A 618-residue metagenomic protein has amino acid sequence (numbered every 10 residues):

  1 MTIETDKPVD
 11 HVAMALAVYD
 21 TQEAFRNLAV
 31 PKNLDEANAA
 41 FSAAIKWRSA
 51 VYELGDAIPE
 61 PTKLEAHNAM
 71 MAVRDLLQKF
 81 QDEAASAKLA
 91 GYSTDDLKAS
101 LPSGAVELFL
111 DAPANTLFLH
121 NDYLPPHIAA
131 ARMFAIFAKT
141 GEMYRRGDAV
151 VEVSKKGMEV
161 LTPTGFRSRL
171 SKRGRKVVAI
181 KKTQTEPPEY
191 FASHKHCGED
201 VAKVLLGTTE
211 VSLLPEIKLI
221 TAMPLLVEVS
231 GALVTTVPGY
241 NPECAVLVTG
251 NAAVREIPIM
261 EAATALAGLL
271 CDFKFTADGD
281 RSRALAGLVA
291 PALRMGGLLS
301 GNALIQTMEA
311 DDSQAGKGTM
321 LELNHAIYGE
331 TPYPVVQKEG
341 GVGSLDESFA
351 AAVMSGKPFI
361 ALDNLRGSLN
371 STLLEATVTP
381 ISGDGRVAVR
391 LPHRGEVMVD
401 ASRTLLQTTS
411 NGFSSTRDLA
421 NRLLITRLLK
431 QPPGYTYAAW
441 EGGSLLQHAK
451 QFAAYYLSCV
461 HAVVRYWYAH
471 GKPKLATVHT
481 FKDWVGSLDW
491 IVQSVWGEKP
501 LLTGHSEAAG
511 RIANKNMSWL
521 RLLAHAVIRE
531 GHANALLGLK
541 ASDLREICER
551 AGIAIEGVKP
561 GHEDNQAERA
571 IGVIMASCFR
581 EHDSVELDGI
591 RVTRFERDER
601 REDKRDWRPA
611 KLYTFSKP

Functional and structural regions predicted by a protein language model:
M1-G279, G296, E347-M354, S458 (+5 more regions): N-terminal nucleic-acid engagement/recognition segments and initiation subdomains in replication, restriction
T235, G239-I259, L266, V399-T404 (+3 more regions): Phosphate-sensing "switch" segment of ASCE/P-loop ATPases
D278-R294: N-terminal pre-Walker A segment at the start of P-loop NTPase domains
G296-L299, L365-G367, I381-S402, T408-D418: Conserved Walker
S300-Q306, K357-P358: Pre-Walker A (Motif I) flank of P-loop NTPase domains
E309-D312, T319, E330-T331, G343-A350 (+5 more regions): DNA transaction DNA-binding modules
H325-Q337, G383, E581-D583: Post-Walker A helix-loop "phosphate-sensing" segment adjacent to the P-loop in P-loop NTPases
G340-L345, L373-V397, A438-L445: Substrate-gripping "pore-loop 1 plus following alpha2 helix"
